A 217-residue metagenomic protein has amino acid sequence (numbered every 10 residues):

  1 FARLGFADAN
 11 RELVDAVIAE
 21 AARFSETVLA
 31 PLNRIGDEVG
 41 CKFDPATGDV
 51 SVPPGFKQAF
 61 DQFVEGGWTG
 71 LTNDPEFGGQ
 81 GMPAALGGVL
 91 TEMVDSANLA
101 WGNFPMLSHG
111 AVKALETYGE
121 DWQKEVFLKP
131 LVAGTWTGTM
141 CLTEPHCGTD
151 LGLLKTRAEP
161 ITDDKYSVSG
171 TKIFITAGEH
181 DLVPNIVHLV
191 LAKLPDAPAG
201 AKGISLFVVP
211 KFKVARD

Functional and structural regions predicted by a protein language model:
F1-N103, W122, V126: Amphipathic, small/basic residue-rich leader segments at the start of a protein or domain
G36-D37, D44, F104-S108, E116-P160 (+1 more regions): Internal maturation/activation junctions in enzymes
D44-D61, E65-N73, T139-T162, T171-H180: Flexible, glycine/threonine-enriched loop-and-boundary segments that flank and lead into catalytic domains of large
D61, G67-G70, A100-F104, T137-T139 (+3 more regions): Beta-sheet entry/capping signal
F77-G81, G110-A114, W122-Q123, H146-D150 (+3 more regions): Flexible loop/turn segments at secondary-structure boundaries
S96, K113-D121, A133, T137 (+2 more regions): Short, well-ordered loop/turn and helix-capping segments at boundaries between secondary-structure elements and domains
K165, S169-R216: A short core secondary-structure module
